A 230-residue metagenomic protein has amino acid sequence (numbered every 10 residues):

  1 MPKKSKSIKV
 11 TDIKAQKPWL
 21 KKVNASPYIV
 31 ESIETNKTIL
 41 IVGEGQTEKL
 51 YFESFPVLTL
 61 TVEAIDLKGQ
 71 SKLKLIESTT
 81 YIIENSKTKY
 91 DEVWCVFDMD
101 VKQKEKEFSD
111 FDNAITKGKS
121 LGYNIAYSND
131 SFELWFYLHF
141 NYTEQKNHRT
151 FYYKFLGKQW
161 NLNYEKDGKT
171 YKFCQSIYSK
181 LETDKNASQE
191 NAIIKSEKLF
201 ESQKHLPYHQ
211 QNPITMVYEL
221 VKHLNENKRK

Functional and structural regions predicted by a protein language model:
M1-T38, K49-Y51, F55-I65, L73 (+3 more regions): C-terminal accessory helical subdomains adjacent to catalytic cores in phosphodiester- and nucleotide-handling enzymes
L40-E44: Short hydrophobic beta-strand that contains or immediately precedes a catalytic carboxylate
E77-E84: Alpha-helical scaffolding within the catalytic cores of extracellular/periplasmic polymer-degrading hydrolases
